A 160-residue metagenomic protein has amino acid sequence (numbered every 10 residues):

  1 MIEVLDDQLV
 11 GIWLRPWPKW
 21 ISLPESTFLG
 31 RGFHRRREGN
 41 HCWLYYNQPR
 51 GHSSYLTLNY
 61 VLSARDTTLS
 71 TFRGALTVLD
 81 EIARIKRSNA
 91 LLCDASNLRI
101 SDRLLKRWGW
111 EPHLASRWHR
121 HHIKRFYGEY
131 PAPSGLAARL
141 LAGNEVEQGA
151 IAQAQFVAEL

Functional and structural regions predicted by a protein language model:
M1-S70, G74, E81-L92, R117-H119 (+1 more regions): Non-catalytic substrate-recognition and accessory regions of acyl/acetyltransferase enzymes
C42, W110-E111: Short glycine-aromatic motifs
D80, D102: Short glycine-/small-residue-rich flexible loop motifs, especially phosphate/cofactor-binding loops
L92-S101: Conserved beta-strand-loop-alpha-helix junction that forms the acyl-donor binding cleft
L105: Conserved active-site tyrosine of GNAT-family acetyltransferases
E111-R125: Conserved catalytic-core motifs of GNAT/GCN5-like acyltransferases
